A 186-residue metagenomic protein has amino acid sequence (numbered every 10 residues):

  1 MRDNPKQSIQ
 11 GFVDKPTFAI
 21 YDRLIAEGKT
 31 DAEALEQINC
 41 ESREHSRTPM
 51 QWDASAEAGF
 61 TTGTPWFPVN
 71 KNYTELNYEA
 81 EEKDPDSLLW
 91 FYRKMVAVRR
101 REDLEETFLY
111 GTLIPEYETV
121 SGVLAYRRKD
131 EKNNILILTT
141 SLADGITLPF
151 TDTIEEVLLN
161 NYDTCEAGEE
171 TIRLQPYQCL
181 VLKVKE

Functional and structural regions predicted by a protein language model:
M1-I135, A143-I146: Loop/helix patches that line or flank the sugar-binding groove of alpha-linked glycan CAZymes
K129-E131, T151-D152, Q175: Flexible, charged surface loops at secondary-structure boundaries
K129-E131, Y162, V184-E186: Short, flexible beta-strand-to-coil junctions
L136-T139, L158: Short, hydrophobic beta-strand segments that form beta-sheet elements in well-ordered domains
T140-T153: Surface-exposed beta-strand/loop patches in extracellular or lumenal glycoproteins
T151-Y162: Solvent-exposed beta-hairpin/edge-strand motifs
G168-E186: C-terminal beta-strand-rich structural cap/linker in extracellular carbohydrate-active enzymes
